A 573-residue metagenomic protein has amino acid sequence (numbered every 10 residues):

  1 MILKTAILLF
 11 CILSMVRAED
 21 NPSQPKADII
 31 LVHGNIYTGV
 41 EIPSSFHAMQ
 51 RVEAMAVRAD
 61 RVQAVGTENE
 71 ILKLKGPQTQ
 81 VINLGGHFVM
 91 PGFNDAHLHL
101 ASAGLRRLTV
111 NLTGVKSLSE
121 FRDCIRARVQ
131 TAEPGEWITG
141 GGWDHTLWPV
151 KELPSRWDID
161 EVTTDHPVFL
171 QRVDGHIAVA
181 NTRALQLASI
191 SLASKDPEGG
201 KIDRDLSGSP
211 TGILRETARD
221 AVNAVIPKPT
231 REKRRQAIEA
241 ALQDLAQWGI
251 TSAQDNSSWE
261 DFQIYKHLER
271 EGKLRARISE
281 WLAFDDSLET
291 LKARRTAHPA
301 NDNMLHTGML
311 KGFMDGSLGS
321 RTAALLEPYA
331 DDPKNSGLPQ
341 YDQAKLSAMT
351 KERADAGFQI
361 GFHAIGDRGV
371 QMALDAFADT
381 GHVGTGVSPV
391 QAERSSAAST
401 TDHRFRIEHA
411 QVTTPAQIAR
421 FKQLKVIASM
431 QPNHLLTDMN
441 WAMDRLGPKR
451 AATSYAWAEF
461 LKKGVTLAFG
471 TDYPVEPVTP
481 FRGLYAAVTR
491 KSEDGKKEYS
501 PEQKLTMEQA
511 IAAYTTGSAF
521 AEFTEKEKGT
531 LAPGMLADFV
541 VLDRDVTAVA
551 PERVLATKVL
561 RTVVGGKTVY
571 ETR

Functional and structural regions predicted by a protein language model:
K4-S14: Bacterial N-terminal signal peptides
S14, S23, S388, S395-S399: Serine residues within intrinsically disordered or low-complexity segments
V16-A18: Boundary at the C-terminal end of the N-terminal hydrophobic targeting segment
D20-H33, E41-A293, G308, G312-G369 (+4 more regions): Divalent metal-binding segments
L268-G272, R295-L305, F421-K425: Acidic (Asp/Glu)-rich catalytic clusters
T350-G361, R368-H382, T400-F405, H409-A410 (+3 more regions): His/Asp/Glu-enriched, well-ordered alpha-helical/loop segment that forms or immediately abuts the divalent-metal
G384-G386: Intrinsic, low-complexity polybasic segments
